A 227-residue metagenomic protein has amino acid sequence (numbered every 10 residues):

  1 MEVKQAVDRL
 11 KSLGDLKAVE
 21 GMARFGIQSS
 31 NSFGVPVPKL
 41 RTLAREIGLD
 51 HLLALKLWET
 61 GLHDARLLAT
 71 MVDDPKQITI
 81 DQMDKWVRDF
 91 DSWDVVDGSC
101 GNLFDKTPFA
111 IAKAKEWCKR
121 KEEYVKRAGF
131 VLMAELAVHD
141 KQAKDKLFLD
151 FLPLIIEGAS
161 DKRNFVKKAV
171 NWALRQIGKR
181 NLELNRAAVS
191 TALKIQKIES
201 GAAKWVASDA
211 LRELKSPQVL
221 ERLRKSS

Functional and structural regions predicted by a protein language model:
M1-S227: Alpha-helical scaffold domains
